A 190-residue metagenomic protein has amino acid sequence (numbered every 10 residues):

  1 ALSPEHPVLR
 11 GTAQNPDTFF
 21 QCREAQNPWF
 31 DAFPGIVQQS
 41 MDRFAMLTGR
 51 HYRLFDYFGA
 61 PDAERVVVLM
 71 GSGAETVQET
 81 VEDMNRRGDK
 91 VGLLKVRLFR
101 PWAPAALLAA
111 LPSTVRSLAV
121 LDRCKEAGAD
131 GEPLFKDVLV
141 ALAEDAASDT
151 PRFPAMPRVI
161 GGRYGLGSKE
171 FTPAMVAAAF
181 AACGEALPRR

Functional and structural regions predicted by a protein language model:
A1-Y57: Conformationally flexible catalytic loops at phosphate/diphosphate-handling active centers
P7, P16-A25, L98-A106, A129 (+2 more regions): An N-terminal assembly and electron-transfer interface module characteristic of large anaerobic redox and radical
F33-Y52, L69-V77, R97-P104: A general structural motif
F58-D62, N85, A110-P112, T150-F153 (+1 more regions): Solvent-exposed alpha-helices and their adjacent loops that cap or buttress functional pockets in soluble metabolic
P61-D89, W102-A109: Redox- and metal-dependent alpha/beta enzyme cores, enriched for Fe-S-associated oxidoreductases and cofactor-handling
V68-G71, L94-R97, V120-L121, G162: Generic beta-strand/beta-sheet core signal
G71, E82, W102-S113, E132-P133 (+1 more regions): Short glycine/threonine-rich loop-to-helix capping motif typified by GTGT followed within a few residues by an Asp-Pro
S117-R190: Peripheral docking tails and interdomain loops at the edges of cofactor- or intermediate-handling domains
